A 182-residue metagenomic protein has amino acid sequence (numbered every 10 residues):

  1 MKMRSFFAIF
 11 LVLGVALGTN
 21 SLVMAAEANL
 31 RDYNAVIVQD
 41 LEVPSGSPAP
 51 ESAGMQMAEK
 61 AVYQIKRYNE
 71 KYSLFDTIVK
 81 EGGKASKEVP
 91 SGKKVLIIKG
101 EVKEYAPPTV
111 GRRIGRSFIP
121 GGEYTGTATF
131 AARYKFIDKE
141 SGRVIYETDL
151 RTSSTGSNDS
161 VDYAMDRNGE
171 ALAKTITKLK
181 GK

Functional and structural regions predicted by a protein language model:
M1-S5: Positively charged n-region of N-terminal signal peptides that target proteins for export
A8-T19: Bacterial N-terminal signal peptides
S21-E70, E147-R151, T177-K182: A structural "domain/chain start" motif
A25-N34, Y124-A131, K135-K182: C-terminal/domain-edge helix-coil "capping" segments
A53-M57, G122, A164: Alpha-helix N-cap and loop-to-helix initiation/capping positions
Y68-G82, E88: Surface-exposed patches in mature extracellular/periplasmic domains of secreted proteins
G82-V144, T155: Surface-exposed short loop/turn segments
